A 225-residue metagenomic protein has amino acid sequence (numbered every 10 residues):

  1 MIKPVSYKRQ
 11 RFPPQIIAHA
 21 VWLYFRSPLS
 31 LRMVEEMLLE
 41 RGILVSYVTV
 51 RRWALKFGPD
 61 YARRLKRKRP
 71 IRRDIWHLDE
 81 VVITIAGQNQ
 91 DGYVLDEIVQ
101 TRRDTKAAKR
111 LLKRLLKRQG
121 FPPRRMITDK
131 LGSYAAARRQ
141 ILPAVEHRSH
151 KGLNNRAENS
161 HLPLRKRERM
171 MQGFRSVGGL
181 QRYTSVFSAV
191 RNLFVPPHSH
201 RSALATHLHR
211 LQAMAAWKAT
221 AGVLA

Functional and structural regions predicted by a protein language model:
M1-F25, G42-Y47, R51-R52, I71-W76 (+2 more regions): Basic, short loop/linker segments at the boundary and entry of helix-turn-helix/winged-helix-like folds
Y7-R11, I43-V48, R69-P70, I83-T84 (+4 more regions): Conserved, non-catalytic sequence blocks in retroelement Pol enzymes and Pol-derived host proteins
A20, V34, V50, D79 (+6 more regions): Mobile genetic element proteins and their domesticated derivatives, centered on retroelements and DNA transposons
S30-L44: DNA-recognition alpha helix
E40, R52, G58-P122: RNase H-like nuclease fold core
D60, Y93, T105-N159, R165: RNase H-like DDE/DDD metal-dependent nuclease/strand-transfer catalytic core used by mobile genetic elements
S160-S176, S188-F194: Active-site proximal helix-loop segment of RNase H-like, two-metal nucleases, encompassing DDE(D)
Q181-A225: C-terminal domain-tail junction helix/linker
